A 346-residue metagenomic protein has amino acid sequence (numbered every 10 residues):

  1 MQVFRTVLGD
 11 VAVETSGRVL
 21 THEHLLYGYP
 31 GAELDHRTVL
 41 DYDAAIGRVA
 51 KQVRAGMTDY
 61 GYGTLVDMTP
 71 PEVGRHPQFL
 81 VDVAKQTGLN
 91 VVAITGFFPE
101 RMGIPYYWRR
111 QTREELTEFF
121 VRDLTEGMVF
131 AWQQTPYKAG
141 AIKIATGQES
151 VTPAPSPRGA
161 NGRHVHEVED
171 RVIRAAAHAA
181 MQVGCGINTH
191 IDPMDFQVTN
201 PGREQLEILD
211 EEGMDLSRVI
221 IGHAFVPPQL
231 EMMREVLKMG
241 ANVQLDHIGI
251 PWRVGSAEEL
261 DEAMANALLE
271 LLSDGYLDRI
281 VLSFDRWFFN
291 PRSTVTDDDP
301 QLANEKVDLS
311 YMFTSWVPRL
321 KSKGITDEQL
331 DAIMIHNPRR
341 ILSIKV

Functional and structural regions predicted by a protein language model:
Q2-G9, V307-V346: Mid-to-C-terminal alpha-helical segments outside catalytic/metal-binding sites
S16-L26, L34-N90, E114-Y137: Alpha-helical scaffold segments that flank or form the walls of functional sites
H22, L65, F97, A180 (+4 more regions): Divalent metal-coordination and catalytic microenvironments
E23-A45, T95-T117, K138, S156-N161 (+1 more regions): Active-site gating loops and adjacent loop-to-helix segments of metal-dependent hydrolytic enzymes
Y29-E33, P77, Q197-L206, Q229-K238 (+4 more regions): Histidine/acidic-residue-rich catalytic or RNA/ligand-binding cores of hydrolases and nuclease-related proteins
D82-K85, N90-V92, G96-G186, N242 (+2 more regions): Active-site gating/metal-coordination segments in enzymes
M181-E270, R279-I280: Catalytic pocket-lining loop regions of alpha/beta-barrel enzymes, especially the amidohydrolase/enolase/GH5 lineages
T189-I191, L245-H247, Y276-P300, L330: Short acidic/histidine-rich active-site segments
